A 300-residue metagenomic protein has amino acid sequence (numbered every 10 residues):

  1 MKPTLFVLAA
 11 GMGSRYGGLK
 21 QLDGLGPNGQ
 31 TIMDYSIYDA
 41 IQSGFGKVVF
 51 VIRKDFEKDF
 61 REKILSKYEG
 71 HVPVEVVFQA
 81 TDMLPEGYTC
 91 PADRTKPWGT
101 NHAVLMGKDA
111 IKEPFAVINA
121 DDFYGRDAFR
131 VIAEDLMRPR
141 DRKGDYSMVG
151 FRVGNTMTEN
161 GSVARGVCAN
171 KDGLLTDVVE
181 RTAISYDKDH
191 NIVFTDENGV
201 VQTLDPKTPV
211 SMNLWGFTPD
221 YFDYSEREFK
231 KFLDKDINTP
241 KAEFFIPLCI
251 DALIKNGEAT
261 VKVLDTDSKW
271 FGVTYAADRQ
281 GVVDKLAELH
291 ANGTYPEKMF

Functional and structural regions predicted by a protein language model:
M1-A10, P27-V117, Y124-G125, F129 (+1 more regions): Conserved N-terminal catalytic core of the sugar/cofactor nucleotidyltransferase
M12, D122, V153: Active-site metal-binding loops of divalent metal-dependent hydrolases
L22, V167-N170, V263: A structural signal for short hydrophobic beta-strand segments in well-ordered beta-sheet cores
E86-P97, G161-G166, A277-G281: Short, surface-exposed amphipathic charged segments that create phosphate/polyanion-binding patches used for binding
R126-W215: Conserved core of the sugar-phosphate nucleotidyltransferase
L214-S225: Conserved nucleotide-sugar donor-binding and metal-coordinating catalytic region shared by glycosyltransferases
S225-A259: A C-terminal functional module that forms or caps the active site or interfaces directly with catalytic machinery
K255, T260, W270-F300: Hydrophobic helical membrane-anchoring modules
